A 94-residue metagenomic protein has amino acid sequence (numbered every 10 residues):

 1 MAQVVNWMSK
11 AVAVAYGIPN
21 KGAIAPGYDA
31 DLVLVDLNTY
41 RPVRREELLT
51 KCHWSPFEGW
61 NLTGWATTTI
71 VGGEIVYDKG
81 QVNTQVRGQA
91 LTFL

Functional and structural regions predicted by a protein language model:
M1-T39: C-terminal helical cap
P26-L91: C-terminal cap of metal-dependent C-N hydrolases
